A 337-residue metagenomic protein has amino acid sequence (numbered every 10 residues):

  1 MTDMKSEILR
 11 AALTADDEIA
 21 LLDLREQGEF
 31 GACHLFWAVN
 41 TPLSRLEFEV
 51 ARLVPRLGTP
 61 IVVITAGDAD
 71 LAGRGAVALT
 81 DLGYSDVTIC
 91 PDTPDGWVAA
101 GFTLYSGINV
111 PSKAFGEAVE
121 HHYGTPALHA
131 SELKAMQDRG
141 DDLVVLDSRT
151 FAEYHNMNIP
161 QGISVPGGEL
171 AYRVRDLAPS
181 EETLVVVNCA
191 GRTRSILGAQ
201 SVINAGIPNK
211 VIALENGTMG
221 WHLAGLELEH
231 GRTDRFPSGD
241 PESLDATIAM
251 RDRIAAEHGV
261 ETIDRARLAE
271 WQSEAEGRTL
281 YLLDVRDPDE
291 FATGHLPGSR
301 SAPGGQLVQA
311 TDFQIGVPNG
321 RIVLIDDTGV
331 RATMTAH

Functional and structural regions predicted by a protein language model:
M1-A20, L24-V144, S148-Y281, V285-H337: Rhodanese-like catalytic fold shared by cysteine-dependent sulfurtransferases and DSP/PTP-type phosphatases
